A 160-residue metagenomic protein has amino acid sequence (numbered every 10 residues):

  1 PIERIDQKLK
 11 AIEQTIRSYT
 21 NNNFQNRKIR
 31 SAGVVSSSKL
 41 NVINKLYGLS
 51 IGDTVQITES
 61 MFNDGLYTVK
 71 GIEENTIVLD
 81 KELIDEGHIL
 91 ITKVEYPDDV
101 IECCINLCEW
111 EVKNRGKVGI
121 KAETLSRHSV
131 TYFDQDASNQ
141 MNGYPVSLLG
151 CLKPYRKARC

Functional and structural regions predicted by a protein language model:
P1-E102, R115, S138-C160: Conserved short "hinge" loops at termini or chain/domain junctions
C108: Short Cys/His-centered divalent metal-binding micro-motifs
K113-K121: Short acidic, Pro/Gly- and aromatic-enriched capping/linker segments at domain boundaries
R127: Conserved, mostly hydrophobic/aromatic
